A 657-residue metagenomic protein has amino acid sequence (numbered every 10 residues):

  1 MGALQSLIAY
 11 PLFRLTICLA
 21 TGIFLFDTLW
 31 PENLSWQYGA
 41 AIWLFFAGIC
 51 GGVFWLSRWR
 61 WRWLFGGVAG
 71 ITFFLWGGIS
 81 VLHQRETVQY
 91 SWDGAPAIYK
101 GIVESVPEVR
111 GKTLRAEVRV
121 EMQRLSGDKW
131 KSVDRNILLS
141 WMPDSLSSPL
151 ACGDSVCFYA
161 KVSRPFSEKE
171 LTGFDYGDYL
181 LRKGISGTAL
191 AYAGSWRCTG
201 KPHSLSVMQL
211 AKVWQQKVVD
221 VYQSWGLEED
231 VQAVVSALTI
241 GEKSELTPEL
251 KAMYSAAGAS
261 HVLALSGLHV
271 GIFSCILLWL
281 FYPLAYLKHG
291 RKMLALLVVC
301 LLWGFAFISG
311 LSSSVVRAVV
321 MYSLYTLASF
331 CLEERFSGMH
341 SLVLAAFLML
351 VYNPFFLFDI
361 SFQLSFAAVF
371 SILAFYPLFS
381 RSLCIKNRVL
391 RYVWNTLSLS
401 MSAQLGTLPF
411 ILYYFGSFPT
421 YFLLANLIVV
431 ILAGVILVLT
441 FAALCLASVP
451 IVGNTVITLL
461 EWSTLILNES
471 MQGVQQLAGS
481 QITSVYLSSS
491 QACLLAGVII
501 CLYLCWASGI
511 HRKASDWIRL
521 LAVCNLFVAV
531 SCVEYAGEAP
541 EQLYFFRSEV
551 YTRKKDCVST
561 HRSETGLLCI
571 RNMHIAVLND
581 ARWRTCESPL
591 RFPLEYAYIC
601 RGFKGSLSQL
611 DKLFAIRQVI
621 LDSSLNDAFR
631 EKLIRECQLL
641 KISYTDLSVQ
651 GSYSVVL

Functional and structural regions predicted by a protein language model:
M1-L29, A328-S329, E334-F336, A442-G473: Hydrophobic alpha-helical segments
M1-Y90, G94-P96, R317, I500-K513: N-terminal leader/targeting segments
G2-Q5, W59-H261, E587, Q609 (+5 more regions): Membrane-interface helix/helix-cap signal primarily in integral membrane proteins
R14, G22, W59, A189 (+4 more regions): Hydrophobic alpha-helical transmembrane segments in multi-pass membrane proteins
G22, G101, A160, L238 (+7 more regions): Divalent metal-coordination and catalytic microenvironments
L29-G39, I360, P419, I482-L487: Membrane-helix interface and helix-disruption motif detector
S145-S148, D154-K161, Y179, R388 (+1 more regions): Non-globular, low-confidence helical/coil segments that flank catalytic cores
V207-Y222, V234, E242, L250 (+11 more regions): Hydrophobic alpha-helical segments of integral membrane proteins, encompassing both true transmembrane helices
